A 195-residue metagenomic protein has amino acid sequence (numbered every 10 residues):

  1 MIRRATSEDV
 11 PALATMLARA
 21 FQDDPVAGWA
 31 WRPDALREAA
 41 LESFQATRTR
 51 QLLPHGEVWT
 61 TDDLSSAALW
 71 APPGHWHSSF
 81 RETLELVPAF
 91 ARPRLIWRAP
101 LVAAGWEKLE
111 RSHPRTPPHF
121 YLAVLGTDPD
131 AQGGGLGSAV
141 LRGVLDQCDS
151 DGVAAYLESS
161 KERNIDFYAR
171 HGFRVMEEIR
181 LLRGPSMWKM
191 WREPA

Functional and structural regions predicted by a protein language model:
M1-T15, R19: A short beta-loop-alpha structural element at the N-terminal edge of CoA-dependent acyl/N-acetyltransferase catalytic
T15-A35: Helix-loop element at the rim of GNAT/NAT acetyltransferase active sites that forms part of the acceptor-substrate
D34-E57: Active-site rim helix/loop that mediates acceptor-substrate recognition in acyltransferases
R50-W70, D128: Conserved beta-hairpin
A67-G126, Q132, L181-R183: Conserved acyl-donor/pantetheine-binding loop and adjacent beta-alpha core of acyl/acetyltransferases and related
P118-F120, Q147-S160: Conserved GNAT acetyl-CoA-binding A-motif
A123-Q132, Y156-I165, L182-P185, E193-P194: Conserved beta-strand-loop-alpha-helix junction that forms the acyl-donor binding cleft
G133-D146, R170: Conserved acetyl-CoA-binding loop-helix of GNAT-fold acetyltransferases
